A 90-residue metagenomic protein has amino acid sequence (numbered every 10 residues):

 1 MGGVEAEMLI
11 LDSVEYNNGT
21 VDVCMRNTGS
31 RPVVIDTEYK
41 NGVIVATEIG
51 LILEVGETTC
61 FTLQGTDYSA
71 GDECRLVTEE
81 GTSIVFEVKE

Functional and structural regions predicted by a protein language model:
G2-E90: N-terminal export/assembly leader peptides and their processing motifs that target proteins to secretory
